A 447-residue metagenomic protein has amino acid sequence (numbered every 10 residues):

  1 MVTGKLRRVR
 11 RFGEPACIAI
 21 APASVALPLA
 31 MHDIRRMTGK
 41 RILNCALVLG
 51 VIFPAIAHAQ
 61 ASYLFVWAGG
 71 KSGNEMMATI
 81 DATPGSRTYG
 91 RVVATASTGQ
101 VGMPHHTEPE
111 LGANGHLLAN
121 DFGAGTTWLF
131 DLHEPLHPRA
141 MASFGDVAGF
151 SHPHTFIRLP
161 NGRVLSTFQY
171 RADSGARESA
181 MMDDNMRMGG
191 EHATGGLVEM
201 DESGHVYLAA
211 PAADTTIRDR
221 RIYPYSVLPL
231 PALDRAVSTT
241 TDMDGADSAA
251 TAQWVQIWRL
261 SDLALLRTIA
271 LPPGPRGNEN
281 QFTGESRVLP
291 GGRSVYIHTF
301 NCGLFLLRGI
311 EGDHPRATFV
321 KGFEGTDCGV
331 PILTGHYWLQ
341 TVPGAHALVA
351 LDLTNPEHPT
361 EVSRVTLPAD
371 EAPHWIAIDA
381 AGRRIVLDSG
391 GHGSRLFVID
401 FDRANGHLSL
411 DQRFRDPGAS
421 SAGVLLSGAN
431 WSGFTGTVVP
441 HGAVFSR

Functional and structural regions predicted by a protein language model:
F65-K71, T167-A193, S238-A252, G390-F401: Short, conserved, GDST-rich strand-edge loop motifs in beta-rich repeat architectures
I80-R87, F130-H137, E202-V206, I257-A264 (+3 more regions): Short loop/turn segments immediately following beta-strands, especially the blade-tip and inter-blade linker loops
T88-S97, R139-G145, Y207-D214, L266-P272 (+3 more regions): Beta-propeller fold detector
G90-I157: Blade-loop segments of beta-propeller domains
G99-G112, V147-L159, T216-D234, P273-S294 (+3 more regions): Beta-rich, blade/repeat-based domains predominating in secreted/periplasmic proteins but also intracellular
H137-P231: Asp-box/WD-like beta-propeller blade repeats and closely related beta-sheet repeat scaffolds
R220-L348: Beta-propeller domains
S389-R447: Blade-level signature of beta-propeller repeat domains, shared across WD40, Kelch, NHL, RCC1 and BNR/Asp-box propellers
